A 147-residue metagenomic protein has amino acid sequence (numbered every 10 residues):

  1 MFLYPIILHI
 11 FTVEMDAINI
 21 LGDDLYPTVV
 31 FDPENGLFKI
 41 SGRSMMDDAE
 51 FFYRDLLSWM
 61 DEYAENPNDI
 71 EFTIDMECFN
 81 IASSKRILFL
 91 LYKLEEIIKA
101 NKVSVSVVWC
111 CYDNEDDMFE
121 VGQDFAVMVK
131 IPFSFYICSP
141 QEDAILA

Functional and structural regions predicted by a protein language model:
F2-E14: Short, Lys/Arg-enriched N-terminal segments with co-localized hydrophobic residues within the first ~10-30 amino acids
D16, A126-A147: A cross-taxonomic marker for long C-terminal extensions/tails that follow the last structured domain
A17-R54: STAS-typified acidic loop motif
E34, N68, V129-I131: Short glycine/proline-enriched coil/turn segments at helix->beta-strand junctions
M45-I70, N80: Short, well-structured hydrophobic secondary-structure segments
M46, E115, Q141-D143: Surface-exposed, flexible loop/turn segments at secondary-structure boundaries
L56-L57, I70, I74-F125: Amphipathic alpha-helical interaction surfaces in cytosolic regulatory modules
